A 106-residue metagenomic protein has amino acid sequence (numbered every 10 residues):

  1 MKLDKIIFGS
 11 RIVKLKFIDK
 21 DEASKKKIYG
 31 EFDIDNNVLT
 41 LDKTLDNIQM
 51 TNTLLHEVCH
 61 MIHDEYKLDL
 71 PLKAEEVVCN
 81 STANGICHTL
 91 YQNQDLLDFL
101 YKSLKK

Functional and structural regions predicted by a protein language model:
M1-Q49, E65-K106: Metalloprotease/metallohydrolase-associated module, dominated by Zn2+-dependent proteases
N52-D64: Active-site recognition of the HExxH zinc-binding catalytic motif
